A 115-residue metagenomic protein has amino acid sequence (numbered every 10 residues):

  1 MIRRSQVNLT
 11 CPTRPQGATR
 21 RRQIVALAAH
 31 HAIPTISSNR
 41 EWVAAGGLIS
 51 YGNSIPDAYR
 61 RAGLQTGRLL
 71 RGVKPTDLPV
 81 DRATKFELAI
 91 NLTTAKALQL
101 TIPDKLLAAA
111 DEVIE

Functional and structural regions predicted by a protein language model:
M1-E115: Short hydrophobic alpha-helices and adjacent helix-cap/hinge residues
